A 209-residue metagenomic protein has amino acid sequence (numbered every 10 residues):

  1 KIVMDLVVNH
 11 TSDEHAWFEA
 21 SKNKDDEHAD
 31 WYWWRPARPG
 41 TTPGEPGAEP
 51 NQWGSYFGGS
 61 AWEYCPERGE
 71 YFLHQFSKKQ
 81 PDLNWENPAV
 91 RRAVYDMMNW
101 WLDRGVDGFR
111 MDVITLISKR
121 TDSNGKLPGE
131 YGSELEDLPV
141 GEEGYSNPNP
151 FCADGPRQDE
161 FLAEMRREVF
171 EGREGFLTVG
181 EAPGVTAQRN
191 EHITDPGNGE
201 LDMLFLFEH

Functional and structural regions predicted by a protein language model:
K1-N99, D103, L116-V185: Acidic/aromatic-lined carbohydrate-recognition and catalytic surfaces of CAZymes acting on diverse glycans
F109-M111: Hydrophobic residues within beta-strands of alpha/beta enzymes
E174, E181-H209: Noncatalytic carbohydrate-binding groove/subsite architecture in carbohydrate-active enzymes
